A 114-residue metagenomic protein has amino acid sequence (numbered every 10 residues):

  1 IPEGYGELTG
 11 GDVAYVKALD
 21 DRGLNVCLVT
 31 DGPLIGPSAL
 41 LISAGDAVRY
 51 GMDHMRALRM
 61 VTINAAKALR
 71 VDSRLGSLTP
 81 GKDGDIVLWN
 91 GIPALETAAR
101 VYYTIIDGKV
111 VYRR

Functional and structural regions predicted by a protein language model:
P2, L8-G91, L95: His/Asp/Glu-enriched, well-ordered alpha-helical/loop segment that forms or immediately abuts the divalent-metal
E7, R100-V101: Phosphate/diphosphate-binding loops
T104: Short aromatic-centered micro-motifs
